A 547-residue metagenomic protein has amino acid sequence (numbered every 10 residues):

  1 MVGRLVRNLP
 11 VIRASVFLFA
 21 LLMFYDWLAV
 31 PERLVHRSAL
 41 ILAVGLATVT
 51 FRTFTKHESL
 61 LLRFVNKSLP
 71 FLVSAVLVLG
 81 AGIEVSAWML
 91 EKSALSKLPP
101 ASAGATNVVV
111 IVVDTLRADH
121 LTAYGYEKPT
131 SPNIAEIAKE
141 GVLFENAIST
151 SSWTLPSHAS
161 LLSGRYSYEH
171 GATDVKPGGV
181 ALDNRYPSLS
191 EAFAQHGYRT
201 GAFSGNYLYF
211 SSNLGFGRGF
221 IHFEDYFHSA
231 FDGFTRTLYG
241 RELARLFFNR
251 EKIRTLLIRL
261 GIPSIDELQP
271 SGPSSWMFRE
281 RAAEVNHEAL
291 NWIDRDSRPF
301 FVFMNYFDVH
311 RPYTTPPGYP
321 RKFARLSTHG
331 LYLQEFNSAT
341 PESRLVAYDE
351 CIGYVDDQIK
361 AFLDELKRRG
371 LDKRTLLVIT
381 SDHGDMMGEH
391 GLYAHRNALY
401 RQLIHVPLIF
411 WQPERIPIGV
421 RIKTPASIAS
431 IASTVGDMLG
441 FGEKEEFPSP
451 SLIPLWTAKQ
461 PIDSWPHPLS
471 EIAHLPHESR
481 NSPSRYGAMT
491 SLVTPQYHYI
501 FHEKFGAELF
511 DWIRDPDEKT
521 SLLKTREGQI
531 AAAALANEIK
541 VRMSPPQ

Functional and structural regions predicted by a protein language model:
M1-Q547: Catalytic domains that recognize anionic headgroups
